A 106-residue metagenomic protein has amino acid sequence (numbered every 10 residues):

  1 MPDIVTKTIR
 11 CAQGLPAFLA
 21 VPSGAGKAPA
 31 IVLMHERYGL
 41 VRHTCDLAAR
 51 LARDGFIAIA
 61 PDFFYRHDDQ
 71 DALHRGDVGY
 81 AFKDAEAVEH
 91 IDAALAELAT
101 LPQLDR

Functional and structural regions predicted by a protein language model:
M1-I9: Short, hydrophobic/aromatic-rich segments at coil-to-beta transitions
T8-Q103: Serine-hydrolase catalytic machinery in alpha/beta-hydrolase-like enzymes
